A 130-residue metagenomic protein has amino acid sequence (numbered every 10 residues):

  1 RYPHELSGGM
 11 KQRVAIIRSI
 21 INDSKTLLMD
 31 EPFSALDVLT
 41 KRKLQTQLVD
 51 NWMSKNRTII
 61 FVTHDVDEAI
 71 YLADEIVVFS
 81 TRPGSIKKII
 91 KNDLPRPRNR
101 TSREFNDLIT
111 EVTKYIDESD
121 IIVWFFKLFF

Functional and structural regions predicted by a protein language model:
R1-H4, N22-D23: Conserved signature/switch motifs of ABC ATPase nucleotide-binding domains
S7-R13: ABC ATPase nucleotide-binding domain "signature motif"
L27-D30: Catalytic Walker B motif of ABC-type/P-loop ATPase nucleotide-binding domains
K41-K55: Helical segment within the ABC ATPase nucleotide-binding domain
N56-V62: Conserved H-loop
Y71-V78: Conserved catalytic segment of ABC-fold P-loop ATPases
T81-E111: Conserved beta-strand-loop-alpha-helix hinge in the C-terminal portion of ABC ATPase nucleotide-binding domains
